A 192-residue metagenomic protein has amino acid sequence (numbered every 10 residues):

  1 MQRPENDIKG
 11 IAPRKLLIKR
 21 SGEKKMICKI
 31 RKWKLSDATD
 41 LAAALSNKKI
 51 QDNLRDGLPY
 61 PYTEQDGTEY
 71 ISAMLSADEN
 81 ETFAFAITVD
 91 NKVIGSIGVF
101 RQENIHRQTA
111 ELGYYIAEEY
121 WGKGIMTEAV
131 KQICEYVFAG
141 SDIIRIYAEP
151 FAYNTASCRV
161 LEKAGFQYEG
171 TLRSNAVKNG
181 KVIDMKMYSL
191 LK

Functional and structural regions predicted by a protein language model:
M1-T39, A43-K49, A84-K192: Acyl-donor (CoA/ACP) binding surface of acyl/acetyltransferases
L45, L54, L75-D78: Hydrophobic residues in alpha-helical segments
Q51-A73: Conserved GNAT-fold acetyl-CoA-binding loop/helix
S72-A86: A short helix-loop-beta-strand connector motif used in the catalytic cores of GNAT acetyltransferases and, in some
